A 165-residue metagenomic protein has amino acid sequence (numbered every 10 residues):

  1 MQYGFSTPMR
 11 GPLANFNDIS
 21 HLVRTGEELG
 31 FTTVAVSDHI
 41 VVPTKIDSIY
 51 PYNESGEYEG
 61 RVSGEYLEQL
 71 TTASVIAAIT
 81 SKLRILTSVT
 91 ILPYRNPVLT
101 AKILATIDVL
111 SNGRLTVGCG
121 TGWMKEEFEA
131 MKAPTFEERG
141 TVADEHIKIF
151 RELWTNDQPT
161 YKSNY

Functional and structural regions predicted by a protein language model:
M1-I79: N-terminal beta1-alpha1-beta2 module of alpha/beta enzyme domains
G4-S6, I85-S88: Short beta-strands and strand-loop turn motifs
M9-P12, T90-Y94: Short histidine/acidic/glycine/proline-rich micro-motifs that form metal- and phosphate-coordinating active-site loops
T44-K45, S55-Y58, S74, S81-L83 (+2 more regions): Internal, glycine-rich beta/alpha segment that forms the wall or movable "lid" of small-molecule/cofactor binding
